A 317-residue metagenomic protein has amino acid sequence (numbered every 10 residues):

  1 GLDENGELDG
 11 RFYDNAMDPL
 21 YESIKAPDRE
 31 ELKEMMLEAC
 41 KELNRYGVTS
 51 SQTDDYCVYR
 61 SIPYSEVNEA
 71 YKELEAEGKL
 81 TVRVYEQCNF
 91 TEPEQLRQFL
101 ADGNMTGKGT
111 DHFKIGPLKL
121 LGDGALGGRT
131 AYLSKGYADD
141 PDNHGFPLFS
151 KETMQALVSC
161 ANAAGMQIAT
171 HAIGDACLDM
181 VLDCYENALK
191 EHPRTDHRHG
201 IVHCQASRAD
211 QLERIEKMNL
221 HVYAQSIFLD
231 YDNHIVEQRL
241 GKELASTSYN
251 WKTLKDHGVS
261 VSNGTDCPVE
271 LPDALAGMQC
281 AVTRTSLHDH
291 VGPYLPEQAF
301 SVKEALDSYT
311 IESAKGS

Functional and structural regions predicted by a protein language model:
G1-A101, L120, A125-C177, H197-R198 (+2 more regions): Divalent metal-binding segments
L74-K79, G103-F113, K190-R194, I215-N219: Acidic (Asp/Glu)-rich catalytic clusters
T110-T130, M218-D230: Non-cysteine beta-strand/loop elements that form the S-adenosyl-L-methionine
V158-A169, A176-H199, C204, A209-L220 (+1 more regions): His/Asp/Glu-enriched, well-ordered alpha-helical/loop segment that forms or immediately abuts the divalent-metal
